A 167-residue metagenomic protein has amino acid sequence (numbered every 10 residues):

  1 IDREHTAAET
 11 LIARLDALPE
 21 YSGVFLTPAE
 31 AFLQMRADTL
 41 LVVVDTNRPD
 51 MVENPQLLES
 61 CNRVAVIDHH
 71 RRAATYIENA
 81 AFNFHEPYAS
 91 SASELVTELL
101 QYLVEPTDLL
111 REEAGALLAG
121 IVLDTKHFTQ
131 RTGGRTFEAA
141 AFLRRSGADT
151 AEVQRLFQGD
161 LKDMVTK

Functional and structural regions predicted by a protein language model:
I1, R72-K167: A structured phosphate/pyrophosphate-recognition subdomain
I1-A37: Anionic-ligand anchoring segments at beta-strand to alpha-helix junctions in alpha/beta enzyme folds, i.e., glycine
A37-T39, A80: Local beta-strand N-terminus motif with an aromatic residue
T39-V42, R63-A65: Structural motif
V44, I67-H69, L123: Active-site flanking residues adjacent to catalytic metal/cofactor-binding acidic residues
T46-P49, H70-R72: Short glycine-rich anion-binding loops that position phosphate/pyrophosphate groups of nucleotides and phosphorylated
M51-N54, Y76: Short glycine-/acidic-enriched loop or helix-start segments at secondary-structure transitions that form or flank
P55-N62: Short, conserved loop/helix-junction motifs that constitute active-site signature segments in enzyme catalytic cores
